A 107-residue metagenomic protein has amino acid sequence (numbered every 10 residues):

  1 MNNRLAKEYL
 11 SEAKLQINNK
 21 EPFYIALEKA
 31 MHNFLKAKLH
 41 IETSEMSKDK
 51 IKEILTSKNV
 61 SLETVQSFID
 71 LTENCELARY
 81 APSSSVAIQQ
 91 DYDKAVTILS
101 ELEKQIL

Functional and structural regions predicted by a protein language model:
M1-L107: Solvent-exposed, low-complexity, intrinsically disordered, charge-rich segments adjacent to transmembrane helices
